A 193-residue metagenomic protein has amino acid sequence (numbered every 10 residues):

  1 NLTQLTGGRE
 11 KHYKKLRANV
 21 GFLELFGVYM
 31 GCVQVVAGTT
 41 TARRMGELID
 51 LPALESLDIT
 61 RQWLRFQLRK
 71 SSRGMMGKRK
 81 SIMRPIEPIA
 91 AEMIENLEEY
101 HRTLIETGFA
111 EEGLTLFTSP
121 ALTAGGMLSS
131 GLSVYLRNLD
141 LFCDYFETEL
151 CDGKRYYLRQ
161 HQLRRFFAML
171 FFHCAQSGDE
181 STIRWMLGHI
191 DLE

Functional and structural regions predicted by a protein language model:
N1-E193: Extended accessory and catalytic-adjacent subdomains in large enzymes
